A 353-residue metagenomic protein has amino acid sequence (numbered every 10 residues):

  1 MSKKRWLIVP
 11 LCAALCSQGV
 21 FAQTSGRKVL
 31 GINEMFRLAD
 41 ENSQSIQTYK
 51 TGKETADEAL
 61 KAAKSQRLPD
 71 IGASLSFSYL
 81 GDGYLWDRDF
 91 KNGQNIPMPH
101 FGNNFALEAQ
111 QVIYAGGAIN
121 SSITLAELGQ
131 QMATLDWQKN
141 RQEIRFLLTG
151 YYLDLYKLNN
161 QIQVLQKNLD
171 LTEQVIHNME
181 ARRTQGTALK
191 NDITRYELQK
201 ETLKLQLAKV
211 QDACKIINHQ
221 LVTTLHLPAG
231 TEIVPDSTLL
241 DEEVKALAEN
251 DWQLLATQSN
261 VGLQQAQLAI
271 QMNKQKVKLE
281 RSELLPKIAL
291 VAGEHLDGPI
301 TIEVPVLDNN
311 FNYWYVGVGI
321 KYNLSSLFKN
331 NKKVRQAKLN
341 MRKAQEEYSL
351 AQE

Functional and structural regions predicted by a protein language model:
M1-I8: Bacterial N-terminal signal peptides that target proteins for export
V9-Q18: Bacterial N-terminal signal peptides
A22-G72, S76, A229-Q271, N323-L324 (+1 more regions): Bacterial Sec-pathway N-terminal export signals of envelope proteins
Q23-K28, S74-Q111, S237-K245, K278 (+2 more regions): Small/polar, glycine/serine/threonine/aspartate-rich low-complexity segments that form flexible
L30, E34, E58, N140-L255: Periplasmic alpha-helical coiled-coil/stalk elements that build and connect Gram-negative outer-membrane
Q47-T51, K64-S65, P99, I113-R141 (+5 more regions): Sec/SRP-type N-terminal targeting helices
